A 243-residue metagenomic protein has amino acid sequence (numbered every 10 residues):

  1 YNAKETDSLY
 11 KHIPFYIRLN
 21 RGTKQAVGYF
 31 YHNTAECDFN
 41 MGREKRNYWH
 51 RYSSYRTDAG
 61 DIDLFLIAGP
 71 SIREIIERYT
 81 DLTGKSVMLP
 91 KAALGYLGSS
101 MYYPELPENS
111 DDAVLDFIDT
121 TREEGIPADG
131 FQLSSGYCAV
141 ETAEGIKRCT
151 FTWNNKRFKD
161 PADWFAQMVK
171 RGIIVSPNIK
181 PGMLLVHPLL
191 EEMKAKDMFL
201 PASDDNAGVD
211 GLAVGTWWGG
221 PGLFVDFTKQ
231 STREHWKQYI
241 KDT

Functional and structural regions predicted by a protein language model:
Y1-A93, S99-Y102, S110-D112, I118-E123: Catalytic and substrate-binding clefts that recognize carbohydrates or anionic sugar/phosphate headgroups
V87-T243: Aromatic-lined carbohydrate-binding/catalytic grooves of carbohydrate-active enzymes
